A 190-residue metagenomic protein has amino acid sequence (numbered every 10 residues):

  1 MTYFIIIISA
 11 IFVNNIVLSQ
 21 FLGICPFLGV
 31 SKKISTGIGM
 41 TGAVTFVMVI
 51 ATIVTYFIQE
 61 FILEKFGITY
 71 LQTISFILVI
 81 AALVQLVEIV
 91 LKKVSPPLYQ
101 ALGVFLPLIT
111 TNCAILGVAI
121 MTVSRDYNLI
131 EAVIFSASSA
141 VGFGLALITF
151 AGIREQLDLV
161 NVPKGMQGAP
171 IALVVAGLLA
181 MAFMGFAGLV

Functional and structural regions predicted by a protein language model:
M1-I5, F57-Y70, I120-E131, A187-V190: Helix-coil boundary and interhelical linker segments in multi-pass alpha-helical membrane proteins
Y3-L18, F66-A82, V133-A146: Structural signature of hydrophobic alpha-helical transmembrane segments
I6, V13, V44, V49-I53 (+4 more regions): Hydrophobic core segments of alpha-helical transmembrane domains in multi-pass membrane transport and ion-translocation
F21-G29, E88-K93, V104-L106, C113-D126: Generic transmembrane alpha-helix signature in multi-pass membrane proteins, especially transporters/channels
L22-T36, V84-L98, F150-N161: C-terminal ends of transmembrane helices
S35-F46, Y70-F76, L98-T110, G165-I171: Cytoplasmic-side transmembrane-helix entry/capping segments in multi-pass membrane proteins
E60-G103: Ordered, amphipathic secondary-structure segments that act as subunit-interaction surfaces in large macromolecular
E155-L173: Interfacial loop-to-transmembrane junctions
